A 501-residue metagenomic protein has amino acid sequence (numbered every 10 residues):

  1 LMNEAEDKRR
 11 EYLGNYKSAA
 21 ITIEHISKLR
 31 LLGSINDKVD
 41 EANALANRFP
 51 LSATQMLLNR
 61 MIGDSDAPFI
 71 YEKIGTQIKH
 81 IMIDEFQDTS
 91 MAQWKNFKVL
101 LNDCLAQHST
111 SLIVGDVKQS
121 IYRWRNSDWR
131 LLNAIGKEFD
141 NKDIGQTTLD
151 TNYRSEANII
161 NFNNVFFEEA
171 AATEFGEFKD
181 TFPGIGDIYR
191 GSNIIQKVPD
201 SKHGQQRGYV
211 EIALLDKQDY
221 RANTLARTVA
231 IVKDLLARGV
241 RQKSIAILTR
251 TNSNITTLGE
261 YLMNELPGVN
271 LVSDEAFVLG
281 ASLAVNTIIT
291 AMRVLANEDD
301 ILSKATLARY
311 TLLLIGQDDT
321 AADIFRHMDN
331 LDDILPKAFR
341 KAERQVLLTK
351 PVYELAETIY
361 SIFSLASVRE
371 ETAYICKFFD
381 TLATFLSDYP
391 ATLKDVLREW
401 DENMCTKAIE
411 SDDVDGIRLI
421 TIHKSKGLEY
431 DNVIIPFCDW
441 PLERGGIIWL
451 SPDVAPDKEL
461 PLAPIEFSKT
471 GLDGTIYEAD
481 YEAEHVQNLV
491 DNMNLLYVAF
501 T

Functional and structural regions predicted by a protein language model:
L1-R48: Conserved ATP-driven helicase/translocase motor core recognized via long, highly charged RecA-like/P-loop NTPase domain
E4-K8, T76, I83, M91-L302 (+3 more regions): Conserved motor-region signature of P-loop NTPase helicases/translocases
E6-R10, L29-G33, L105-S111, A134 (+2 more regions): Active-site-adjacent bridging/hinge elements
K28-H80, A92-N96, L225-V232, G416-L419: Conserved helicase/translocase P-loop NTPase motor core
D40-A44, Q146-L149, S361-L365, Y477-V486: Short hinge/gating elements
S282, N286-L331, L462-K469: Metal-dependent DNA phosphodiester-chemistry modules and their immediately adjacent helices/loops in DNA-processing
V414-I417, T470-T501: C-terminal accessory regions
R444-V486: Conserved catalytic motifs of ABC-family nucleotide-binding domains
